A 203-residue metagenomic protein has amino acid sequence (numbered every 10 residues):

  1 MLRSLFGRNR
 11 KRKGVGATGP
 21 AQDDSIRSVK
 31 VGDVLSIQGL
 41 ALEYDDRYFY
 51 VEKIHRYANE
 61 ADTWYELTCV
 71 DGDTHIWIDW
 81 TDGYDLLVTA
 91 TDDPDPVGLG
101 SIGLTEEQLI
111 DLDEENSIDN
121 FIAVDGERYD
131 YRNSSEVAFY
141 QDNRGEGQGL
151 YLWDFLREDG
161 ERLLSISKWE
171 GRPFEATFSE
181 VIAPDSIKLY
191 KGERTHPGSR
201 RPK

Functional and structural regions predicted by a protein language model:
M1-K203: Mixed-charge, low-complexity intrinsically disordered regions
